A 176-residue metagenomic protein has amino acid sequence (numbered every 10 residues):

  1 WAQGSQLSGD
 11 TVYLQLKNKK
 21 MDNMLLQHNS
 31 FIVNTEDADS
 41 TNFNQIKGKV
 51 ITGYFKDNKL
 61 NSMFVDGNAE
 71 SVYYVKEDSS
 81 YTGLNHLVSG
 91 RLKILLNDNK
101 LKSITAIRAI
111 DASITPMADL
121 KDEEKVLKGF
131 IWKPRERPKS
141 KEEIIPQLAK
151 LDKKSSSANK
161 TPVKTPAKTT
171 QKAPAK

Functional and structural regions predicted by a protein language model:
W1-K176: Mature-chain termini and adjacent capping regions
